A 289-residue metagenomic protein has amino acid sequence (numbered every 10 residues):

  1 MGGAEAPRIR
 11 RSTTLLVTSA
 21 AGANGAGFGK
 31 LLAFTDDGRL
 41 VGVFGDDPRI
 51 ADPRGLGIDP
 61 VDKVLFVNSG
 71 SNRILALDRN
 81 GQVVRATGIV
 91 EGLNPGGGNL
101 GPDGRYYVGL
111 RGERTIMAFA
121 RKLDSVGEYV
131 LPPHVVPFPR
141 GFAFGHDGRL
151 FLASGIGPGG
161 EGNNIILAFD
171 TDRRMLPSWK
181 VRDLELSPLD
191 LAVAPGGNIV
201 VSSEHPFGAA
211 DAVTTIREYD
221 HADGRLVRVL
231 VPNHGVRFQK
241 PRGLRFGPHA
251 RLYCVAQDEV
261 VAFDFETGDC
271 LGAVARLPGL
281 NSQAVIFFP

Functional and structural regions predicted by a protein language model:
G2-S12, A26-F28, D47-V61, V90-Y106 (+6 more regions): Beta-rich, blade/repeat-based domains predominating in secreted/periplasmic proteins but also intracellular
L16-T18, F66-V67, V108-G109, F151-A153 (+2 more regions): Residue position within the beta-strands of beta-propeller blades
A21-A26, S71-R73, E113-R114, I156-G160 (+2 more regions): Short glycine/acidic-enriched loop and turn motifs that connect beta-strands
F28, G70-S71, D103, R111-E113 (+6 more regions): Surface-exposed loop/turn positions within WD40 beta-propeller blades
G29-L32, R73-A76, R114-A118, N164-A168 (+2 more regions): A short loop-to-beta-strand structural motif that recurs across blades of beta-propeller domains
T35-R39, L77-Q82, F119-D124, F169-R174 (+2 more regions): Short loop/turn segments that connect beta-strands within beta-propeller blades
R39-P48, Q82-I89, S125-P133, R174-R182 (+2 more regions): A short beta-strand motif characteristic of beta-propeller blades
Q257-P289: Blade-level signature of beta-propeller repeat domains, shared across WD40, Kelch, NHL, RCC1 and BNR/Asp-box propellers
